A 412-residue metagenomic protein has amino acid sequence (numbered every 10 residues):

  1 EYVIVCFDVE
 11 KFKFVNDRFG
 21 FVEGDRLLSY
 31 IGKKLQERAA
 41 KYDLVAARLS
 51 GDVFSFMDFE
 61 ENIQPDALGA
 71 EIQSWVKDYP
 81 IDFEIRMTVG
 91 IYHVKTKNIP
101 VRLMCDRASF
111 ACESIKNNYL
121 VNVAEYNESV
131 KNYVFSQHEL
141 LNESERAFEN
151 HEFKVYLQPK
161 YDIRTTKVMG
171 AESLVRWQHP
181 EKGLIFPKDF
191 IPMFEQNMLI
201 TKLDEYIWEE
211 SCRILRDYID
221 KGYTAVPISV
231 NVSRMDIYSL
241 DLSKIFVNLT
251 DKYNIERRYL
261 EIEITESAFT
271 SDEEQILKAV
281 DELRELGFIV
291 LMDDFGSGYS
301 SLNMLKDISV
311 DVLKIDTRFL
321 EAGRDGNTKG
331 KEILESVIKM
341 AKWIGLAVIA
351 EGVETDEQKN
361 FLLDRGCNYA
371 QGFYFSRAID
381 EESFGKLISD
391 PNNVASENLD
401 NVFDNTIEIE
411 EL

Functional and structural regions predicted by a protein language model:
E1-I4, E10-E37, A47-G51, S55 (+6 more regions): Conserved long alpha-helical elements within nucleotide-processing catalytic cores of c-di-GMP signaling and class III
V3, R48-M57, I81-E113, V121-N127 (+1 more regions): A short glycine-enriched loop-to-beta-strand structural element that forms part of the catalytic core of nucleotide
F21, Q73, V94-L120, H138-L141 (+3 more regions): Catalytic-core segments of nucleotide cyclases and related cyclic-nucleotide turnover enzymes
Y30-H93, V247, G326, I338-K339: GGDEF/GGEEF active-site signature
E71, Y133, I163-E172, N197-I276 (+1 more regions): Catalytic core of bacterial c-di-GMP phosphodiesterases, primarily the EAL and HD-GYP domains, capturing alpha-helical
P80-R86, L103-N127, E143-K154, E181 (+2 more regions): Catalytic/regulatory signature loops of cyclic-dinucleotide turnover enzymes and related class III nucleotidyl cyclases
N132, S136-M193, N231, M292 (+4 more regions): Active-site core of bacterial EAL-family cyclic-dinucleotide phosphodiesterase domains
P180-E181, S233-L240, Y259-E274, L286-L412: EAL-family c-di-GMP phosphodiesterase catalytic domain
